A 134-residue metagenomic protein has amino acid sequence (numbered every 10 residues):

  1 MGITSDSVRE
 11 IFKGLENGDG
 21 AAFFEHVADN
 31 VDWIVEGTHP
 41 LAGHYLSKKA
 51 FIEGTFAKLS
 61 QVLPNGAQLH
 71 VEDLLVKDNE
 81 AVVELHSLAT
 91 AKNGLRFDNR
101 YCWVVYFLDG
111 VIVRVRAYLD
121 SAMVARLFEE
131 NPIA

Functional and structural regions predicted by a protein language model:
I3, A57-A134: A beta-strand edge to alpha-helix "cap/lid" segment located at domain peripheries
I3, G18, L46: Residue-level signal for the nucleotide or nucleotide-sugar donor/cofactor binding architecture
G18-I34: Short, well-ordered alpha-helical segments enriched in acidic and aromatic residues
D29-K77: A solvent-exposed, acidic/Ser-Thr-rich amphipathic alpha-helical stretch
